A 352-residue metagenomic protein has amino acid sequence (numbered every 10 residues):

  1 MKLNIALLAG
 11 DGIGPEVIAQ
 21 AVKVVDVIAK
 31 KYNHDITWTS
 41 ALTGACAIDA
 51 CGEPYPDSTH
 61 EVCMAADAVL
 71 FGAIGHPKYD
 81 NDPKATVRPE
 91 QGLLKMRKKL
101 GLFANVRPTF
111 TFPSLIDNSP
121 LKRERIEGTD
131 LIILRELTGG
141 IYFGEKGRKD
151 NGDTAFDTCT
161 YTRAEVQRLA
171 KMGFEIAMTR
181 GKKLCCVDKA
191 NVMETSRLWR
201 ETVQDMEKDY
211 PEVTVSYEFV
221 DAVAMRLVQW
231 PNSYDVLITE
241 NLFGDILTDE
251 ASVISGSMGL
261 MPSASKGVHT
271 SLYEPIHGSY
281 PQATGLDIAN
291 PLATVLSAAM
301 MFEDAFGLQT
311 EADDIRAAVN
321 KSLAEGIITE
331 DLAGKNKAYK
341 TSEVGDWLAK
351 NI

Functional and structural regions predicted by a protein language model:
M1-I5: Extreme N-terminal starter segment of soluble prokaryotic enzymes
A6-K23, V27-A29, N151-D221, S233: Glycine-rich phosphate/diphosphate-binding loop of Rossmann-like nucleotide-binding domains
D11-G14, D67, L134, G173 (+4 more regions): Buried hydrophobic positions in well-ordered alpha/beta secondary-structure cores of metabolic enzymes
A21, V25, V203, T294-A305 (+1 more regions): Buried hydrophobic packing segments
N33-D57, M225-L227: N-terminal beta-loop-helix "entrance" segment that forms/cooperates in small-molecule cofactor or anionic ligand
A45-I48, V87, V228-I327: Glycine-rich phosphate/nucleotide-binding loop
D49-F156, L242-G244: N-terminal glycine-rich phosphate/adenylate-binding segment common to multiple enzyme folds
T138-G139, F143-R180, L184, A190-V192 (+3 more regions): Glycine-rich phosphate/pyrophosphate-binding loop and the adjoining helix
